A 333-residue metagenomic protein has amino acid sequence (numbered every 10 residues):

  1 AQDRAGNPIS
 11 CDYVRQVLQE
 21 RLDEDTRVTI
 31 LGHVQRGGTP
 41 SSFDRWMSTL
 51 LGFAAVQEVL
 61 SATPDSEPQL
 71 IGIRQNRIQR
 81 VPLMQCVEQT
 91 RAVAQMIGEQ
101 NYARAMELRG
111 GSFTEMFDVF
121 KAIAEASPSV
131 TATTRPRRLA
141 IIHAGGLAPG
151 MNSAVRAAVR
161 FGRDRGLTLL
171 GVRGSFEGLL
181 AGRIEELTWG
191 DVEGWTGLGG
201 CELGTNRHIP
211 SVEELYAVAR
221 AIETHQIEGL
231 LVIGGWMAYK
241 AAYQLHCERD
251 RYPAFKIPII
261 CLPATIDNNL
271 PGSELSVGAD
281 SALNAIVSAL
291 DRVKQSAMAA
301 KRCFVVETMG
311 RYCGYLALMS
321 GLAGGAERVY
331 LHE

Functional and structural regions predicted by a protein language model:
A1, R138-A148, C201-T205, E228-G234 (+2 more regions): Short glycine-rich or small-residue beta-strand-to-loop segments that form or flank ligand, phosphate, metal/Fe-S
A1-V28, V232-G234, K240-K256, S276-C303 (+1 more regions): Accessory alpha-helical/coil subdomains and C-terminal extensions that flank or cap enzyme catalytic cores
Q2-R4, L31-R36, R74-N76, A144-G146 (+7 more regions): Short, ordered loop/turn segments at secondary-structure junctions
N7-S10, S48, A148-A158, L179-L180 (+4 more regions): Short glycine/serine/threonine-rich phosphate/pyrophosphate-binding segments that cradle anionic phosphate groups
S10-T131: C-terminal non-catalytic interaction/assembly regions of soluble proteins
L108-A132, L179-E228, G234-Y239, I266 (+2 more regions): Glycine-rich oxoanion-binding loops at beta->alpha junctions
T133-L180: N-terminal phosphate-binding or glycine-rich loops at protein starts, especially the Walker A/P-loop of NTPases
